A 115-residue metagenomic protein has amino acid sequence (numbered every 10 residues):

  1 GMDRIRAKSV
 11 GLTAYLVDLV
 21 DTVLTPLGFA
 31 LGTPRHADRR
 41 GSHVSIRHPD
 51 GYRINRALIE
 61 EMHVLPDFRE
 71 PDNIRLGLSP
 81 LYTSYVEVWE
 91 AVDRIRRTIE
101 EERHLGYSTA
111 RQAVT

Functional and structural regions predicted by a protein language model:
G1-M2, L78: A broad detector of the eukaryotic-type serine/threonine protein kinase catalytic domain
M2-R47, P66: Conserved small-domain helix->loop->beta segment predominantly found in fold-type I
R4, G11, R53, E87-E90: Generic recognition of stable, solvent-exposed alpha-helical segments in well-folded globular domains
V20-D21, G51-L58: Short amphipathic alpha-helix segments
R47-Y52, L81-Y85: Helix N-cap motif at beta-to-alpha junctions
A57-T115: PLP-dependent enzyme catalytic core of the Aspartate aminotransferase-like
